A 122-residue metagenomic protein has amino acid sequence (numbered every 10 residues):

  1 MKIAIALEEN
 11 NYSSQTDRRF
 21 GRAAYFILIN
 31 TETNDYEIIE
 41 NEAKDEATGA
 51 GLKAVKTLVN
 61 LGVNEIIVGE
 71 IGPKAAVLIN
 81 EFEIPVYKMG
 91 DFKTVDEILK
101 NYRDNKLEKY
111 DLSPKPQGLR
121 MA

Functional and structural regions predicted by a protein language model:
M1-G49, N60-L61, N80-E81, V86-A122: Non-catalytic interface/targeting segments
N64: Short acidic/polar active-site loop segments enriched in Thr and Asp
I67-V68: Conserved SAM-binding loop
A75: Conserved short alpha-helix immediately C-terminal to the canonical SAM/SAH-binding motif I of Rossmann-like
